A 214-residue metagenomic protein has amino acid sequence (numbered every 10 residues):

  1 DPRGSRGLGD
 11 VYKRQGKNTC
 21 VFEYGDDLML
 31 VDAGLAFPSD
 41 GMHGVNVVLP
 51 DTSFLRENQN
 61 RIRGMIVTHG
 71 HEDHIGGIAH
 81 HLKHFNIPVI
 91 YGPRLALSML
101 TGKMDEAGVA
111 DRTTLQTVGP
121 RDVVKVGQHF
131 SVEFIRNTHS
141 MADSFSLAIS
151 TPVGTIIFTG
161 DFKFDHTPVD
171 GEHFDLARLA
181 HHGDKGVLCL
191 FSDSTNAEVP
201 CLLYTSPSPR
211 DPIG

Functional and structural regions predicted by a protein language model:
D1-L8, Y12, Y204-G214: Single conserved hydrophobic/aromatic residue that forms the stacking wall/gate of nucleotide- or nucleobase-binding
R6, D32, H69-G70, V132 (+2 more regions): Divalent metal-coordination and catalytic microenvironments
D10, M42-G44, I66-H69, E133-T138 (+2 more regions): Short, flexible loop segments at the rims of nucleotide/cofactor-binding pockets, characterized by
R14-K17, V21-V67, G77-P88, G92-A96 (+2 more regions): Pre-active-site segment of Zn-dependent metallo-hydrolases
G16, E72-I75, M99, M141-D143 (+2 more regions): Active-site environment of divalent metal-dependent phosphoester hydrolases
V21-D26, L30, F145-S206, R210: Metal-dependent phosphodiesterase/nuclease catalytic metal-binding core
R63-H71, Y91-P93, F158-G160, F191-D193: Active-site neighborhood of phospho(di)ester-bond hydrolases with catalytic His/Asp-centered motifs
L95-D143, S150-P152: Metallo-beta-lactamase
